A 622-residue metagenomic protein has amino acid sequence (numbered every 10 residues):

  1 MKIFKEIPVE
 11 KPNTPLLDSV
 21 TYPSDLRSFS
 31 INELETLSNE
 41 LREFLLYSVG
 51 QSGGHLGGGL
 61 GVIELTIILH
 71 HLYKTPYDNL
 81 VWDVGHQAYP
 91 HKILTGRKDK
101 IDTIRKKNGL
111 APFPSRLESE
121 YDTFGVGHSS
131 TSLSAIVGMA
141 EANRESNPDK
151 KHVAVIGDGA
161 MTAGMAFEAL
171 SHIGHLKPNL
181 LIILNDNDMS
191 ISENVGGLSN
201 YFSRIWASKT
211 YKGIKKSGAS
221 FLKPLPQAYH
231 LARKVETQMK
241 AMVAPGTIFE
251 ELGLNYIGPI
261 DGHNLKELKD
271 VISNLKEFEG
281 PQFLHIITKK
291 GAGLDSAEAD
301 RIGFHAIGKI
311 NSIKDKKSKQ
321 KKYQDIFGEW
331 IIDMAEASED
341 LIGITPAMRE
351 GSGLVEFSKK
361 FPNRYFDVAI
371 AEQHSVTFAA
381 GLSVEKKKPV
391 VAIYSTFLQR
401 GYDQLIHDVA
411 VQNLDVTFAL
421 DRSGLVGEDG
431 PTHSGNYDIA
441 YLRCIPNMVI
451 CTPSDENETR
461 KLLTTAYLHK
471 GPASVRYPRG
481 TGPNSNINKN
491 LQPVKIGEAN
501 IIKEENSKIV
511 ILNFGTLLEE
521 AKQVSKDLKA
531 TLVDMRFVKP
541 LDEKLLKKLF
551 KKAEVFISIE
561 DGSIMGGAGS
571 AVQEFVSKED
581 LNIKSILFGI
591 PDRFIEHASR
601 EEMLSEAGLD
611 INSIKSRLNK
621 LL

Functional and structural regions predicted by a protein language model:
K2-K11, D188-F327: Long, well-ordered, tryptophan-enriched scaffold segments
K2-T95, E250-K269, Q282-H285: N-terminal amphipathic, basic-rich helices that act as targeting or association modules
H55-L176, L341, T345-P346, L354-V355: Cofactor-binding active-site loop characterized by glycine-rich and histidine/acidic residues
A228-S296, D415-D421, I439-N488, I611-L622: Structural signature of the thiamine diphosphate
V243, D270-S273, H305, K322-A337 (+6 more regions): Glycine-/acidic-rich phosphate or pyrophosphate-binding loops and their flanking alpha/beta elements
T288-L398, Q404-L414, N513-G515: Non-catalytic terminal/interface segments that mediate subunit docking, oligomerization, and allosteric communication
I310, D315, K319, G427-D429 (+2 more regions): Peripheral docking tails and interdomain loops at the edges of cofactor- or intermediate-handling domains
D367-V368, K522-L549: Generic long, charged, amphipathic alpha-helical segments
